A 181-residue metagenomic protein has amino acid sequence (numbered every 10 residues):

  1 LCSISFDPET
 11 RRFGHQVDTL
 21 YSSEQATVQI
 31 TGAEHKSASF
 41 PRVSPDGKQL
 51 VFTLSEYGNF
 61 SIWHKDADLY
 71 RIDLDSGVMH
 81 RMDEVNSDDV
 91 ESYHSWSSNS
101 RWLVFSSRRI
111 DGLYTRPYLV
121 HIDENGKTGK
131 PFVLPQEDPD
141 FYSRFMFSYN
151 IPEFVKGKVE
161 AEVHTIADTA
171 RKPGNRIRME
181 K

Functional and structural regions predicted by a protein language model:
L1-K181: Sequence signature of WD/YWTD-type beta-propeller architectures
